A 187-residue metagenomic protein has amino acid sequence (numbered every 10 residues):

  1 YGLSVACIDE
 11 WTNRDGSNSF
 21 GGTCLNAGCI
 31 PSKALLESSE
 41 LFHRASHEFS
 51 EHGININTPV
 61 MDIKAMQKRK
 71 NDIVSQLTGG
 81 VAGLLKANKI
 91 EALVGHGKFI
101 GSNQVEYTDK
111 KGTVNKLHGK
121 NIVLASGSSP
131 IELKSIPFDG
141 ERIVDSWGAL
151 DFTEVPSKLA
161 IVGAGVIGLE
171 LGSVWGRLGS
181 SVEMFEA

Functional and structural regions predicted by a protein language model:
Y1-L3, C7-V155: Glycine-rich flavin
T153-A187: Rossmann-like NAD(P)H-binding beta-loop-alpha module
